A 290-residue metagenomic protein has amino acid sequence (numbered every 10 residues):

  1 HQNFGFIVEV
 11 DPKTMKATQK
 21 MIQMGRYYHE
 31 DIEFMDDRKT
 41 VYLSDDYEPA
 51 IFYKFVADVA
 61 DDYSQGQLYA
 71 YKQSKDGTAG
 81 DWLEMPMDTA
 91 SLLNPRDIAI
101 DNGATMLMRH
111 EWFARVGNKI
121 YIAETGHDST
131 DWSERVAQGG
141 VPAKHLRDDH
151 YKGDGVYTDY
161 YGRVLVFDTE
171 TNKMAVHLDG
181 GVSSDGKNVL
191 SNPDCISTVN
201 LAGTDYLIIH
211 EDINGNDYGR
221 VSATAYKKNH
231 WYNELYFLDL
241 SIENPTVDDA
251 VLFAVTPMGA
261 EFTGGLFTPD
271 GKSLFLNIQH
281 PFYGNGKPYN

Functional and structural regions predicted by a protein language model:
H1-N290: Sequence/structural signature of beta-propeller domains
